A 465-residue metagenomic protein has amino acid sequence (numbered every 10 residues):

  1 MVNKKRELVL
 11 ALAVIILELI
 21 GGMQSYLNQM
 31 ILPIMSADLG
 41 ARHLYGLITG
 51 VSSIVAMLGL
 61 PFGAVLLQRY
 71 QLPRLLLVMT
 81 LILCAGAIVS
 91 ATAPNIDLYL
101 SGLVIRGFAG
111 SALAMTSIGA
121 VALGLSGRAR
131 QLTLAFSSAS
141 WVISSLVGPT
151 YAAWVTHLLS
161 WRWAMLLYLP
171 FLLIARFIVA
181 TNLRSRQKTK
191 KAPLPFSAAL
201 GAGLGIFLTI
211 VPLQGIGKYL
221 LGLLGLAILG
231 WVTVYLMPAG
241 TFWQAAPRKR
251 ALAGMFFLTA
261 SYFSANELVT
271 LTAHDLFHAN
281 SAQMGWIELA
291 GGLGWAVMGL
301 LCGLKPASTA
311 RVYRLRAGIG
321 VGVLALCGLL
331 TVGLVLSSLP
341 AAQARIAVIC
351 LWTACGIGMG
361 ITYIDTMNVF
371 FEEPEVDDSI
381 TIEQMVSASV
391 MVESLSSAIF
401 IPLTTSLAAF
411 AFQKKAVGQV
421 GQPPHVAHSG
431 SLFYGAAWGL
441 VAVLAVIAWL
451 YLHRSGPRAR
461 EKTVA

Functional and structural regions predicted by a protein language model:
M1-K4, L450-A465: Intrinsic disorder in cytosolic terminal tails and internal cytosolic loops of multi-pass membrane transporters
E7-Q24, N28-M30, H43, G59-F62 (+4 more regions): 12-transmembrane solute porter fold
Q29-G59: Extracellular/periplasmic helix-loop-helix junction of adjacent transmembrane segments in MFS-like secondary
Y45-T49, G102, T133, S137 (+5 more regions): Hydrophobic positions within alpha-helical transmembrane segments of Major Facilitator Superfamily-type secondary
S53-I54, V142-I143, G292-L293, L395: Short hydrophobic/small-residue motifs within alpha-helical transmembrane segments of multi-pass transporter-like
L60-F196: Helix-loop-helix hairpins in multi-pass membrane proteins, especially solute transporters
W154-L169, T209-Y219, V312-Y313, S406-A442: A membrane-interface helix-boundary motif in multi-pass transporters
H157-Y262, N266: Hydrophobic transmembrane-helix bundles of small-molecule transporters
